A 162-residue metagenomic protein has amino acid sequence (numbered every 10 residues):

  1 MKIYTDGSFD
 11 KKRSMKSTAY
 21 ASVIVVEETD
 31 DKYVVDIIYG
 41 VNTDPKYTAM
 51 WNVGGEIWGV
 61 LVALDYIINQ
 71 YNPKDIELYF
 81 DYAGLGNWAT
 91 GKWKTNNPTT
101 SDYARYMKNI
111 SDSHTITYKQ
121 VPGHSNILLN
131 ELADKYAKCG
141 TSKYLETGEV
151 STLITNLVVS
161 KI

Functional and structural regions predicted by a protein language model:
M1-G54, W58, D65-Y66, K161-I162: RNase H-like nuclease fold core
S8-S14, V60-L132, Y136, K143-L145 (+2 more regions): RNase H catalytic domain
Y136-C139, I162: Short, charged low-complexity intrinsically disordered segments located at boundaries of structured domains
